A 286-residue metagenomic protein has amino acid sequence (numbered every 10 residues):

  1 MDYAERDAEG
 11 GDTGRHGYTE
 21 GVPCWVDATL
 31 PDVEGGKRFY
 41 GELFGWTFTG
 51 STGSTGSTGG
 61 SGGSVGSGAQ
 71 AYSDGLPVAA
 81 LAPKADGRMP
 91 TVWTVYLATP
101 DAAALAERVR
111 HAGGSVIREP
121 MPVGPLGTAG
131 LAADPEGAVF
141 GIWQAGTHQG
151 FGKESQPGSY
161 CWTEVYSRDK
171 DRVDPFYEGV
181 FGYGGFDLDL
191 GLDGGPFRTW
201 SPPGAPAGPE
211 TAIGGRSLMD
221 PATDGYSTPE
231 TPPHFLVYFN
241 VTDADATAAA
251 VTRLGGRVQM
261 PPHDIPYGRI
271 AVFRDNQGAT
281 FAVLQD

Functional and structural regions predicted by a protein language model:
M1-A4, G10-G11, T52-E154: Active-site-adjacent scaffolding segments
M1-Y18, S115-C161, V165, D187-P209 (+3 more regions): Vicinal oxygen chelate
D2-D7, H16-L76, H111, M121-G127 (+3 more regions): Core segments of cupin and vicinal oxygen chelate
V22-P31, Q70, K84-R108, T128-A132 (+3 more regions): Vicinal oxygen chelate
E42, G179-Y183, T199-S201, T211-P221 (+6 more regions): Long compositionally biased, domain-poor regions of proteins
G60-G87, A212-L236, D264: Extended, compositionally biased low-complexity polar/Lys-Gly-rich tracts and adjacent boundary/linker regions are
